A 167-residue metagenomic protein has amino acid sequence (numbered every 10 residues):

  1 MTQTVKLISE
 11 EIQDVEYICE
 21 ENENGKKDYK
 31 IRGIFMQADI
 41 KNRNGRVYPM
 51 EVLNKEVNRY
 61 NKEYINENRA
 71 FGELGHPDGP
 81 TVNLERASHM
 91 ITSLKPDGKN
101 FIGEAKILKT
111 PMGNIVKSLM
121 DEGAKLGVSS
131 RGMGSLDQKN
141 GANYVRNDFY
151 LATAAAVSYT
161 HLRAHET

Functional and structural regions predicted by a protein language model:
M1-Y60: Polar/acidic, low-complexity leader/linker segments enriched in S/T/G and N/D
D14, K30, N68-E73, T81-R163: Residue microenvironments linked to proteolytic maturation and disulfide-stabilized extracellular modules
F35-D39, H76-D78, I107: Short glycine-rich, polar/acidic loop-and-turn segments at beta strand-coil junctions
V47-V52, V57, Y64-I65, H89 (+1 more regions): General N-terminal targeting signals
M50-L84: Small/polar-rich, solvent-exposed N-terminal microdomains that initiate assembly or binding
